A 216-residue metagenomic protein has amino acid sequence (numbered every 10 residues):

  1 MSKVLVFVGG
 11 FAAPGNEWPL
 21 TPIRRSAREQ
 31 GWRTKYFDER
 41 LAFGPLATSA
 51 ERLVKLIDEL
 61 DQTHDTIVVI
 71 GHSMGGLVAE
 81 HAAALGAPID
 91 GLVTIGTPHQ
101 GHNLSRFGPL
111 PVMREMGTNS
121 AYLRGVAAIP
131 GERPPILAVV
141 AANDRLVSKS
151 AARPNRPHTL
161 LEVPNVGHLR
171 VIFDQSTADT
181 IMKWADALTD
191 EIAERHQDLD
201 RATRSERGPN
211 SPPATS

Functional and structural regions predicted by a protein language model:
M1, L41-A47, R195: Class I (Rossmann-like) S-adenosyl-L-methionine-dependent methyltransferase catalytic domain, capturing the SAM-binding
K3-G9, A13-W18, P22, S26-F37 (+4 more regions): Serine-dependent carboxylesterase/thioesterase catalytic core of lipase-like alpha/beta-hydrolase/SGNH enzymes
G9, D38-R40, G96, V140-A142 (+1 more regions): Residues at the C-termini of beta-strands that transition into short coil/loop
F43, A47, M113, H168 (+1 more regions): Charge-dense, low-complexity intrinsically disordered segments
P130-S216: C-terminal catalytic-base region of ester-bond hydrolases, centering on the histidine of the charge-relay
